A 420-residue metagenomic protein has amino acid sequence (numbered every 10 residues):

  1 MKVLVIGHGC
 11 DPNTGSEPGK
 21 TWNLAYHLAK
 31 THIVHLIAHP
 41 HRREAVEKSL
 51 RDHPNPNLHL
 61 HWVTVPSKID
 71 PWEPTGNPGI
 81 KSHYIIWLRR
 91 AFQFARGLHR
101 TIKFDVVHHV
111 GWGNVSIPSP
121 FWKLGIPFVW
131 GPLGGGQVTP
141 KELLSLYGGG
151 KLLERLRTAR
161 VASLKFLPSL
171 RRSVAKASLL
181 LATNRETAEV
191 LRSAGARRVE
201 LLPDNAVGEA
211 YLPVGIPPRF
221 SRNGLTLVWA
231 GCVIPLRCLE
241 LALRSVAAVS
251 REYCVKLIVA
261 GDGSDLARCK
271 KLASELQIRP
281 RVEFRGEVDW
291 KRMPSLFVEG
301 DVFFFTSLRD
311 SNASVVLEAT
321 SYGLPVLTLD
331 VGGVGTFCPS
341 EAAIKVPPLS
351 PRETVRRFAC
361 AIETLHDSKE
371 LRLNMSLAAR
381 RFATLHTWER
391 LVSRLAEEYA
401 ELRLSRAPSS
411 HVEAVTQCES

Functional and structural regions predicted by a protein language model:
L4, L133, P218-R237, L243-V246 (+1 more regions): Conserved donor-binding/catalytic core segment of Leloir-type glycosyltransferases
G19, L225, C232-A248, Y253 (+1 more regions): A conserved mid-protein helix/loop that constitutes part of the nucleotide-sugar donor-binding site
H61, R160-G215, R222: Donor nucleotide-sugar binding/catalytic pocket of nucleotide-sugar-dependent glycosyltransferases
V174, E287-V288, S295-G300: Short alpha-helical donor nucleotide-sugar binding micro-motif in glycosyltransferases
K270-V288: Nucleotide-activated donor-binding/catalytic signature segment of Leloir-type glycosyltransferases, i.e., the conserved
L308: Aromatic "clamp/platform" in nucleotide-sugar-dependent glycosyltransferases that forms part of the donor/acceptor
P325-T328, G335: Short hydrophobic beta-strand element within catalytic cores of glycosyltransferases and related nucleotide-activated
G335-E363, L371: Change "using UDP/GDP/dTDP sugars" to "using nucleotide sugars
